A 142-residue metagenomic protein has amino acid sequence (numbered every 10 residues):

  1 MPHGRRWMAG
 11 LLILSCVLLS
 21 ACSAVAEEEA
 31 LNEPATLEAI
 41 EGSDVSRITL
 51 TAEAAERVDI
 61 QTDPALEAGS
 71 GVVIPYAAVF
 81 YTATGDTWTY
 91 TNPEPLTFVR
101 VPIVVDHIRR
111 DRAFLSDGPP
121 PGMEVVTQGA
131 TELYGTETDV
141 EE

Functional and structural regions predicted by a protein language model:
M1-L11: Bacterial N-terminal signal peptides that target proteins for export
L18-A21: C-terminal motif of bacterial Sec signal peptides marking the signal peptidase cleavage site
S23-A26: Bacterial signal peptide processing site
A30-A52: Post-signal peptide N-terminal segment of mature Sec-exported envelope proteins
S46-A68, M123-A130: A short, hydrophobic beta-strand micro-motif
G69-I108: Short beta-strand/loop micro-motif enriched in small hydrophobics and charged residues
R112-E141: Exposed loop and linker-edge segments at protein-protein interfaces
